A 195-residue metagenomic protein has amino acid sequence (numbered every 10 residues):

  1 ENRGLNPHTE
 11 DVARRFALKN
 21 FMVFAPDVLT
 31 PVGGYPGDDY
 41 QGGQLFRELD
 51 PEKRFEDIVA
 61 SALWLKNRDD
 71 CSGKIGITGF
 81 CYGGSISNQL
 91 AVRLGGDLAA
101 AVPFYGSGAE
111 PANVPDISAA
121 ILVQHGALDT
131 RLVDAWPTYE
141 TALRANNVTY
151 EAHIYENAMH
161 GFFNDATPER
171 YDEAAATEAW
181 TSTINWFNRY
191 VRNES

Functional and structural regions predicted by a protein language model:
N2-D70, N164: Serine-hydrolase catalytic machinery in alpha/beta-hydrolase-like enzymes
F21, V28, G106, Y155-N157: Active-site loop/turn elements of alpha/beta-hydrolase fold enzymes, especially the short glycine-/histidine-rich
F24-A25, P103, V123, A152: Hydrophobic residues in well-ordered beta-strands that form the structural core
F55-A62, W136, E140, I184: Generic structural signal for well-ordered alpha-helices, preferentially at hydrophobic/aromatic core positions
V59-S118: Primarily recognizes the serine-hydrolase "nucleophile elbow" in alpha/beta-hydrolase and SGNH/GDSL folds
I117, V123-H125: Short beta-strand/loop motif that positions the catalytic acidic residue of the alpha/beta-hydrolase fold
L128-V133: Acidic catalytic loop of the alpha/beta-hydrolase fold
R144-S195: C-terminal catalytic histidine-bearing segment of alpha/beta-hydrolase fold enzymes
